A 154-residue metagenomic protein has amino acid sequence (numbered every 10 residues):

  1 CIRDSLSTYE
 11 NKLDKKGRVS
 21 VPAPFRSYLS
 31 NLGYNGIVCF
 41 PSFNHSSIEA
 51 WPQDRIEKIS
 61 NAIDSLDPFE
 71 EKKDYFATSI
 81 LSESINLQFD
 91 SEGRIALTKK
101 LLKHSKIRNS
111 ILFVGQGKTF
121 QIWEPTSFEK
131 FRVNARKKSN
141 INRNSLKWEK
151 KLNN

Functional and structural regions predicted by a protein language model:
C1-I2: Short, small-residue-biased leader/transition segments that mark boundaries at the very start of proteins
L6-I48, Q53: A positional/architectural concept
G17-V21, G93-L97, L101, F120-I122: Short, structured motif recognition centered on aromatic/hydrophobic residues
S30-G36, S42, H104-F120: Extended intrinsically disordered, low-complexity coil regions enriched in Ser, Thr, Gly, Ala and often Pro
H45-A50, I56, I122, T126-F128: Short, basic amphipathic alpha-helical segments that act as recognition/interaction helices in nucleic-acid-binding
K58, D64-I95, K99-L101: Short, solvent-exposed interaction modules
T126-N154: Short, Lys/Arg-rich amphipathic alpha-helical interaction segments that bind nucleic acids or acidic protein surfaces
